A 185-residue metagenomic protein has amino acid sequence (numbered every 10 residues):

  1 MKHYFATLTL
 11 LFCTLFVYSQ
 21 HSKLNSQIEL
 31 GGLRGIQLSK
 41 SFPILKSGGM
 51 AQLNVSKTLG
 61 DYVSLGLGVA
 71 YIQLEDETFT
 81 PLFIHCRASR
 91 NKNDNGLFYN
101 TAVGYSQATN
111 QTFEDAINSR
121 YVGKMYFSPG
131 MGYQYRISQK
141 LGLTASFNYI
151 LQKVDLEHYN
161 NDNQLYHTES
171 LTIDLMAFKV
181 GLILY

Functional and structural regions predicted by a protein language model:
M1-S26: Bacterial Sec-dependent N-terminal signal peptides
L24, L45-G49, T78-L82, Y121-F127 (+1 more regions): Residues that define the transmembrane beta-barrel architecture of outer-membrane proteins
S26-L30, L65-L67, I84-C86, Y99-V103 (+3 more regions): Membrane-embedded beta-strand positions of outer-membrane beta-barrel proteins
E29, S170-Y185: Outer-membrane beta-barrel "beta-signal"
L30-I36, V69-E75, A88-R90, V103-T109 (+3 more regions): Transmembrane beta-strands of outer-membrane beta-barrel pores
L38-S41, Y71-I72, F113-S119, N163-T168: Extracellular loop and loop/strand-boundary signature of outer-membrane beta-barrel proteins
K40-N93: Glycine- and aromatic-enriched membrane insertion/assembly motifs of diderm outer-membrane and organelle channel
D61-L65, D94-L97, I137-L143: Repeated loop/turn-to-beta-strand initiation elements of outer-membrane beta-barrel proteins
